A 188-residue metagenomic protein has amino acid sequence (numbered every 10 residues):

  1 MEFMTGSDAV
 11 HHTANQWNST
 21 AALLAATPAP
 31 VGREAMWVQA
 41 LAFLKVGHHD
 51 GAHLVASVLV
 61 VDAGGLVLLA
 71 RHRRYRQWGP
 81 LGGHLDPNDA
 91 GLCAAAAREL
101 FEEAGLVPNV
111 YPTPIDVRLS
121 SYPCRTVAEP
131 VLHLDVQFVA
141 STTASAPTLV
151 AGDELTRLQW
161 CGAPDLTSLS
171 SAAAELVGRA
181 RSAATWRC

Functional and structural regions predicted by a protein language model:
E2, D8-A35, A104: Predominantly extracellular/luminal regions of secreted and cell-surface proteins, especially disulfide-bonded
A25-L59: Acidic, metal-coordinating catalytic segment for phosphate/diphosphate chemistry, firing primarily on the Nudix
G51-V55, R73-Y75, P80, V131-D135: Short connector loops at helix/strand junctions that flank enzyme active sites, especially segments positioning acidic
A56, G65, L134-V136, T156: Change "...and in nucleic-acid phosphodiester-cleaving endonucleases..." to "...and in nucleic-acid processing enzymes
G65-E102, L106, P164: Conserved Nudix-box catalytic region and its N-terminal flanking loop in Nudix hydrolases and closely related
G105-A146: Active-site segment of metal-dependent pyrophosphate-handling enzymes, primarily the Nudix hydrolase catalytic core
Q137, T148-A180: NUDIX/MutT-family hydrolases
